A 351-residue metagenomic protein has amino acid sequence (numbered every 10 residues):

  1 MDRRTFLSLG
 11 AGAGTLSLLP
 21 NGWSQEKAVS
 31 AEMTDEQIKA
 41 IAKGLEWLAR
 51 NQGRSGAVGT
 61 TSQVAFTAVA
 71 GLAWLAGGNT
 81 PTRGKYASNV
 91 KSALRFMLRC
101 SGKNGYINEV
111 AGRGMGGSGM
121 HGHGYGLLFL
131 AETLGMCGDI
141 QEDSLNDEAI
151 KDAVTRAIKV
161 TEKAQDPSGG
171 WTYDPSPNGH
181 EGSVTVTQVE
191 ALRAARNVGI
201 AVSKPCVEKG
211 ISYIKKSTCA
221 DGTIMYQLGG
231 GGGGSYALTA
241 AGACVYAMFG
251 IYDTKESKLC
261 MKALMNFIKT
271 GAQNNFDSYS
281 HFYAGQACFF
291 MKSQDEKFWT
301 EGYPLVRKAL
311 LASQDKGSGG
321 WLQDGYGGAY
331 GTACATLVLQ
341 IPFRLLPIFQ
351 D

Functional and structural regions predicted by a protein language model:
T5-S24: N-terminal export signals
L7, Q25-K43, A57-N89, G102-K159 (+4 more regions): An alpha-helical repeat/solenoid feature that recognizes helix-turn-helix modules
A49-Q52, G319: Large, well-folded core regions of big proteins
Q52-G53, M97-G102: A non-catalytic alpha/beta surface segment that caps or lines the substrate-entry region of metallo-dependent hydrolase
A87, L94-M97: Active-site-surrounding "flap" and adjacent substrate/cofactor-binding loops of secreted or lumenal enzymes, prototyped
L311-D315: Predominantly the C-terminal beta-signal and adjacent terminal strand-loop region of outer-membrane beta-barrel
